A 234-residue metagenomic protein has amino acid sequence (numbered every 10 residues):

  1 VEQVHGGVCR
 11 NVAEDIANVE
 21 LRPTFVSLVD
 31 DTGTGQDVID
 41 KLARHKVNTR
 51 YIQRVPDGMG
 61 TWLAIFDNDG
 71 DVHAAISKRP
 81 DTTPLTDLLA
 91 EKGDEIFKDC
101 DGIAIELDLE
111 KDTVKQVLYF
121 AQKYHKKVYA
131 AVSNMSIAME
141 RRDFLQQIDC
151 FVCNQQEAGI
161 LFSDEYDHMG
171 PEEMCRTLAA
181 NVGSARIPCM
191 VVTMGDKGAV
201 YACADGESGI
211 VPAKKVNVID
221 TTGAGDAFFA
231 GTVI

Functional and structural regions predicted by a protein language model:
V1-V26, G33-R44, W62, N217-I219: Glycine-rich phosphate/adenosyl-contacting loop at the front of the ribokinase-like
K41-P56: A glycine-rich helix N-cap at a beta->alpha junction
K46, T82-L88, A130-S136: Short gly/ser/thr-rich secondary-structure transition/capping motifs
R54, A64-G102, L107: Conserved phosphate-binding/catalytic loop of the ribokinase/pfkB sugar-kinase fold
E95-I96, D143-F144, G183: Structural alpha-helical scaffold elements that stabilize or flank donor/cofactor-binding regions in carbohydrate
G102-R176, K197-A199: Conserved beta-alpha-beta core of the PfkB/ribokinase-like small-molecule kinase fold
I137, D164, H168-I234: Conserved phosphate-binding/catalytic region of the ribokinase-like
